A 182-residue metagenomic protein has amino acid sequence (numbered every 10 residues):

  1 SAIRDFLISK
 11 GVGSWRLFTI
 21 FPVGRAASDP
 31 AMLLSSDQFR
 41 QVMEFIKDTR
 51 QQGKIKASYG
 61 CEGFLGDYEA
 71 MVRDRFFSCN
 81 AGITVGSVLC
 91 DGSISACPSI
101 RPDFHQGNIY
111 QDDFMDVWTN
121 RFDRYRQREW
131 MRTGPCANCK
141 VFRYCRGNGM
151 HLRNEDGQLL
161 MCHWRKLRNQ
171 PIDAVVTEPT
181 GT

Functional and structural regions predicted by a protein language model:
S1-V85, C90-S95, S99-H105: Radical SAM enzyme [4Fe-4S]-AdoMet core and its adjacent flexible, acidic and glycine-rich loops/tails across
S99-T182: Flexible mid-to-C-terminal extensions adjoining Fe-S/redox cofactors in radical SAM and related proteins
